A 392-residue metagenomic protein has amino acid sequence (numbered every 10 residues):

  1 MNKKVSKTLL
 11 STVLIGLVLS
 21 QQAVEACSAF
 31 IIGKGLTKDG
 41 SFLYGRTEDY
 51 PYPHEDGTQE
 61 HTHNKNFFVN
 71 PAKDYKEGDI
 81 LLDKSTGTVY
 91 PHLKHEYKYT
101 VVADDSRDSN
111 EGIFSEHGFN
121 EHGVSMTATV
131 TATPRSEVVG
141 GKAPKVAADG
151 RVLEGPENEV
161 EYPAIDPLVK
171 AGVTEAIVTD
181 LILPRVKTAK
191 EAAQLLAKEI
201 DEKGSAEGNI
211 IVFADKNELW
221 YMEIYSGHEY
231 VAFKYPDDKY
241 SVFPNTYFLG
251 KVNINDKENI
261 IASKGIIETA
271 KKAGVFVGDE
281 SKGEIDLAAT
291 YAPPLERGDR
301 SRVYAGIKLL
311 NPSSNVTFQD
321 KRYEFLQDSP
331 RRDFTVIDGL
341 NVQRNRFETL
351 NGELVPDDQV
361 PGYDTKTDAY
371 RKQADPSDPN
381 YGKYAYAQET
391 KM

Functional and structural regions predicted by a protein language model:
N2-L10: Bacterial N-terminal signal peptides that target proteins for export
S11-S20: Bacterial N-terminal signal peptides
S20-A26: Sec/Tat signal peptide C-region and signal peptidase I cleavage site
C27-T174, L195-T349, L354-V360: A contiguous strand-loop segment
A176-L181: Glycine- and acidic
R185-K190: Short, charged, surface-exposed loops that flank catalytic or proteolytic processing sites
I337-M392: Long, well-ordered mid-to-C-terminal structural blocks that present hydrophobic/aromatic surfaces
